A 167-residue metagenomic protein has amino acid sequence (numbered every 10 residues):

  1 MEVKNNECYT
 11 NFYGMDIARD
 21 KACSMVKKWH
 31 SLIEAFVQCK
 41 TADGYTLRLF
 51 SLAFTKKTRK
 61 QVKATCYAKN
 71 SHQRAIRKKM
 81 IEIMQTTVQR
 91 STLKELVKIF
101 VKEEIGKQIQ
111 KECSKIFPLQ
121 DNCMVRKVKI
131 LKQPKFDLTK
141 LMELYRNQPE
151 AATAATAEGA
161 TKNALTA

Functional and structural regions predicted by a protein language model:
M1-A68: Hydrophobic-cavity lipid-handling domains and compact docking modules
C66-I76: Charged, low-complexity intrinsically disordered regulatory segments in eukaryotic signaling
R74-A167: Positively charged, low-complexity, intrinsically disordered RNA-binding extensions
